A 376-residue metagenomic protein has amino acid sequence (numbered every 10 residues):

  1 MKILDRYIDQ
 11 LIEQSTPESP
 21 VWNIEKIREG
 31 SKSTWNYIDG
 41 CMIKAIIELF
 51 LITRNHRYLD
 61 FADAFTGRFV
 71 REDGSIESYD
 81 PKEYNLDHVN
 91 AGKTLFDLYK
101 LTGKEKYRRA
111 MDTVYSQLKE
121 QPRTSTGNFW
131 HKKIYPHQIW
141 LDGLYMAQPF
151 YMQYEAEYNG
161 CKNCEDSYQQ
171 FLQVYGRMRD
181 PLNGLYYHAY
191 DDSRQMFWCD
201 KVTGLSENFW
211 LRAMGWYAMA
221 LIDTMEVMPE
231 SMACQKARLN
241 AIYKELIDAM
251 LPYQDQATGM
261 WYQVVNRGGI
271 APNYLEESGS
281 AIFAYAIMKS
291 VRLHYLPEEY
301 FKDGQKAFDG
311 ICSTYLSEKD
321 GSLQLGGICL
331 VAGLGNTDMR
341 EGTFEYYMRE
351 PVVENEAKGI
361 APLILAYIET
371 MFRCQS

Functional and structural regions predicted by a protein language model:
K2-I38, I52, H56-L59, R68 (+6 more regions): CBM-like carbohydrate-recognition segments
R6, Q10, E48, R68 (+11 more regions): Alpha-helical scaffold segments in carbohydrate-active enzymes
E25-R28, F129-Y135, A189-S193, W261-G269: Short linear capping/connector segments at secondary-structure termini
T34, I139-M146, N159, N163-D166 (+4 more regions): Short, contiguous, pocket-lining structural segments that sit at or immediately flank catalytic/ligand-binding sites
T53, T102, Y154-E165, T224-A237 (+1 more regions): Inter-helical turn/loop segments and adjacent helix faces that build the functional surface of alpha-helical bundle
L59-D60, R71-D200, E207, G335-E341: Extended ligand-binding groove/face enriched in aromatic
A218-G268, P272: Oxyanion-binding "anion nests"
